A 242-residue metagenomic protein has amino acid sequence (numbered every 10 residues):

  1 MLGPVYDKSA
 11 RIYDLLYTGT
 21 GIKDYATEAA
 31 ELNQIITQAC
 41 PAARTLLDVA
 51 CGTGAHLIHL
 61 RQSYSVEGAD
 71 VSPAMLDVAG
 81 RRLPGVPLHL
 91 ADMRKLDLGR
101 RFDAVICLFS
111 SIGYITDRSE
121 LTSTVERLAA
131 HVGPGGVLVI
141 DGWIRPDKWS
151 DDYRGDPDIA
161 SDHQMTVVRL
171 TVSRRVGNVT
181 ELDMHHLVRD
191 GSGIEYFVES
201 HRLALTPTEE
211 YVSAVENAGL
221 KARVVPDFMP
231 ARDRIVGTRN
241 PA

Functional and structural regions predicted by a protein language model:
M1-A42: Conserved class I S-adenosyl-L-methionine
L47, G54-K95: Class I SAM-dependent methyltransferase SAM/SAH-binding core
R94-A104: A short acidic, Gly/Pro-enriched loop at the edge of an enzyme's catalytic core that lines a small-molecule cofactor
D103-S119: A short SAM/SAH-binding and catalytic strip from SAM-dependent methyltransferases
T122-P134: A short glycine-rich, Lys/Arg-flanked "PGG" loop and its adjoining helix->strand segment in the class I
G135-G142: Conserved beta-strand signature within the Rossmann-like core of class I S-adenosyl-L-methionine
G142-E210: SAM-dependent methyltransferase
A204-A242: C-terminal lobe and adjacent flexible extensions of AdoMet/dcAdoMet transferase-like proteins
